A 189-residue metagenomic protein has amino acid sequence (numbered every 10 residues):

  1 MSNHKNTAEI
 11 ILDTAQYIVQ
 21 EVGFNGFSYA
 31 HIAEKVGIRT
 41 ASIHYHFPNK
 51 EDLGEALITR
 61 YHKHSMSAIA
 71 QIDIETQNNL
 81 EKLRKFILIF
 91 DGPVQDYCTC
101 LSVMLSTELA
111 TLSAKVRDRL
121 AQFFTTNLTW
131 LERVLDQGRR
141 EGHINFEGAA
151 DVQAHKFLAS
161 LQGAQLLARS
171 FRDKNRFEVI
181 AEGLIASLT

Functional and structural regions predicted by a protein language model:
M1-N6: N-terminal intrinsically disordered/low-complexity leader segments
I10, T14-D52, A56: Helix-turn-helix
K50, L57-S65, N79, C98 (+3 more regions): Hydrophobic/aromatic residues within well-ordered alpha-helical segments
A56, R60, A70-C98, A150-F157: Hydrophobic alpha-helical connector segments
M66, Q71, D96, A114-R140 (+1 more regions): Amphipathic alpha-helical packing segments from all-alpha helical-bundle domains
E81-P93, T125-Q137, E141, S160 (+1 more regions): C-terminal peripheral helix-coil segments that are non-catalytic and often amphipathic
Q95-K115: Amphipathic alpha-helical segments used for helix-helix packing
